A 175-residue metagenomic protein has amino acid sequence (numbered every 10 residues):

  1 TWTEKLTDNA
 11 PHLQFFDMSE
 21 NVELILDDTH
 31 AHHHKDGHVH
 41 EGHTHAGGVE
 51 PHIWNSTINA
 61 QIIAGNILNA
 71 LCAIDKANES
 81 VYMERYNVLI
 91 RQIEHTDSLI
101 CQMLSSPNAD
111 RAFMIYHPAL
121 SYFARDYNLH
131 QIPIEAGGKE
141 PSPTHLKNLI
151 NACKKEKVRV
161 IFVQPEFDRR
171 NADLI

Functional and structural regions predicted by a protein language model:
T1-I175: Extracytoplasmic metal-acquisition and chelation regions
